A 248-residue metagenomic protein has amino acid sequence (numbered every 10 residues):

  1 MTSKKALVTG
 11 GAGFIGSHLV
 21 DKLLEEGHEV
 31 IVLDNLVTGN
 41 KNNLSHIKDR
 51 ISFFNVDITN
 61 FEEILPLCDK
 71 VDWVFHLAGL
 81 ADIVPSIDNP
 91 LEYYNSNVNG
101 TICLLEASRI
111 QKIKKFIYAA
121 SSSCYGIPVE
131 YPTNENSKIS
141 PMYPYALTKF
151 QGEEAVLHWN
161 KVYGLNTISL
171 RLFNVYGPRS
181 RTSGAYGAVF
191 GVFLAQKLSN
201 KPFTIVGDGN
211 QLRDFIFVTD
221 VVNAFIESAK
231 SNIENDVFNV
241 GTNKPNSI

Functional and structural regions predicted by a protein language model:
M1-V175, T219, F225, A229: N-terminal Rossmann-like NAD(P)+-binding domain of SDR-like oxidoreductases, especially those catalyzing
G39, Y125, L212, N246-S247: Flexible, glycine-rich phosphate/dinucleotide-binding loops and adjacent beta-alpha linkers at cofactor/substrate
V56, Y93, N136, R181 (+2 more regions): Pocket-edge positions in alpha/beta enzyme catalytic cores
I83, P141, P202, Q211-L212: Conserved catalytic core of two-component sensor histidine kinases, primarily the HATPase_c ATP-binding
F150, V175-G191, S199-K201, V206 (+4 more regions): Glycine/proline-rich active-site loop of Rossmann-fold NAD(P)-dependent oxidoreductases
W159, F193, K197: Short amphipathic helix/loop within the catalytic HATPase_c
S169, F215, P245: Short aromatic/basic micro-patch
